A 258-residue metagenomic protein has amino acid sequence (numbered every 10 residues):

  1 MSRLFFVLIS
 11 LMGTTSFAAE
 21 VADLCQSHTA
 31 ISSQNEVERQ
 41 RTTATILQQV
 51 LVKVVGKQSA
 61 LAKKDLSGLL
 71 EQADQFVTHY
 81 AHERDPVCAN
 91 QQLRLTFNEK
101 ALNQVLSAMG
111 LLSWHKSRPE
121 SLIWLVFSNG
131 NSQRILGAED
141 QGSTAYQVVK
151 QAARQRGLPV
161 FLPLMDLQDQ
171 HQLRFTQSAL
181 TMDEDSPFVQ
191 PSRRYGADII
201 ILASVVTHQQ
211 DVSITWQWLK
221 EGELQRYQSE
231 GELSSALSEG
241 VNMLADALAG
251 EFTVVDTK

Functional and structural regions predicted by a protein language model:
S2-L8: Sec-dependent signal peptide recognition, specifically the positively charged N-region followed immediately by
G13-S16: N-terminal signal peptide c-region/cleavage motif recognized by signal peptidases
A22-A30, E99, P191-N242: Amphipathic beta-strand/beta-sheet edge segments enriched in Tyr/Trp
C25-H82, V87-Q91: N-terminal Sec/ER secretory leader and immediately downstream segment of secreted/extracellular precursors
R41-G56, R94-F97, L106-K116, A153-F161 (+2 more regions): C-terminal/domain-edge helix-coil "capping" segments
T43-D65, P119, I123-N131, I135-T181: N-terminal segment of the mature soluble domain
K64-W124, E139: Signal peptide-directed extracytoplasmic domains
Q75-E83, I123, L180-S213: A short, hydrophobic beta-strand-centered structural micro-motif
